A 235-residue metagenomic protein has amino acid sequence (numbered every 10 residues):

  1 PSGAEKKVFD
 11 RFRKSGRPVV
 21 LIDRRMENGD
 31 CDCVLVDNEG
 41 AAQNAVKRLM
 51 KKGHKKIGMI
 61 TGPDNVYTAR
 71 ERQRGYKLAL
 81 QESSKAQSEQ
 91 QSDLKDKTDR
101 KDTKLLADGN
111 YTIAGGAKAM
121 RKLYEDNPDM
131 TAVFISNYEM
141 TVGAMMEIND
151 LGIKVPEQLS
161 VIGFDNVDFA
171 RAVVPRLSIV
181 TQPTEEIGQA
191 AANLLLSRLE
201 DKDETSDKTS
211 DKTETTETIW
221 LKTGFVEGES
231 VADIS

Functional and structural regions predicted by a protein language model:
P1-G3: Active-site core of PLP-dependent enzymes with the aminotransferase class I/II
K6-K7, R11-S235: Bacterial carbohydrate/catabolite-sensing allosteric modules
